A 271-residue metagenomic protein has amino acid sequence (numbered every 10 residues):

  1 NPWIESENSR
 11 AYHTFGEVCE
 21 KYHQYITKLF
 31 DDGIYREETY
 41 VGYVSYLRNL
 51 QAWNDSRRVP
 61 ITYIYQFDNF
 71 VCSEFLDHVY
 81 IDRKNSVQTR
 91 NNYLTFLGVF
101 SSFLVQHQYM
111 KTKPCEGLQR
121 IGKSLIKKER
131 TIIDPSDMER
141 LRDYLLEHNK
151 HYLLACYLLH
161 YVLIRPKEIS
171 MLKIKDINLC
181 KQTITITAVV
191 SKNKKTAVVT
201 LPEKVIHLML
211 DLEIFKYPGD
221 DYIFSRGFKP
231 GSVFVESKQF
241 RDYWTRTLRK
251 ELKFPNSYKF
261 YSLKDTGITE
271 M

Functional and structural regions predicted by a protein language model:
P2-S9, H23-E38, L47-E129, D143-Y144: N-terminal core-binding DNA-recognition domain of tyrosine recombinases/integrases
E7, G117-S124, V189, Y222-P230: Short linear capping/connector segments at secondary-structure termini
G42, F67, F254-M271: Short basic/aromatic active-site micro-motif
V79, L158-L159, L172, E270-M271: Short alpha-helical segment immediately N-terminal to, or the first helix within, an HTH/HTH-like DNA-binding domain
N85, N193-V198, G231-V233: Short, mixed charged/polar active-site loops that provide acid/base catalysis or chelate metal/phosphate cofactors
N91-Y93, Q106, M110, E116-P166 (+3 more regions): Basic, Lys/Arg- and aromatic-enriched nucleic-acid-binding interface segment
R120, V162, M171-D211: Conserved tyrosine-mediated DNA breakage-rejoining catalytic core shared by Y-recombinases
P202-P255: Active-site/catalytic core of tyrosine-dependent DNA strand-transfer enzymes
